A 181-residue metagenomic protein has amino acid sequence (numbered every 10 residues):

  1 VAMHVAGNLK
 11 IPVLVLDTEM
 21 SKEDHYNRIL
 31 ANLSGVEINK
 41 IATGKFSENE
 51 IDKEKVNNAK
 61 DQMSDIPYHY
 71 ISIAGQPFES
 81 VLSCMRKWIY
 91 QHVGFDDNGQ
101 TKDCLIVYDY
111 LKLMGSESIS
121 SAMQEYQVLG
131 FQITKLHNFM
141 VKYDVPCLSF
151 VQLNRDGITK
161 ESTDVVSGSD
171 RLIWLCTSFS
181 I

Functional and structural regions predicted by a protein language model:
V1-A6: P-loop NTPase Walker A phosphate-binding motif
G7-K102, S116: Cytosolic-facing regulatory segments adjacent to core modules
L16-T18, Y108, V151: Active-site flanking residues adjacent to catalytic metal/cofactor-binding acidic residues
S21-H25, D52-K55, P77-V81, V107 (+3 more regions): Helical mechanochemical/support elements of P-loop NTPase systems and associated helical scaffolds
Y70, L105-D109, L148, S180: Structural motif
G99-V145: Helical hairpin unit composed of two closely spaced alpha helices linked by a short loop
G130-I181: Phosphate-binding/switch region of NTP-binding enzymes
